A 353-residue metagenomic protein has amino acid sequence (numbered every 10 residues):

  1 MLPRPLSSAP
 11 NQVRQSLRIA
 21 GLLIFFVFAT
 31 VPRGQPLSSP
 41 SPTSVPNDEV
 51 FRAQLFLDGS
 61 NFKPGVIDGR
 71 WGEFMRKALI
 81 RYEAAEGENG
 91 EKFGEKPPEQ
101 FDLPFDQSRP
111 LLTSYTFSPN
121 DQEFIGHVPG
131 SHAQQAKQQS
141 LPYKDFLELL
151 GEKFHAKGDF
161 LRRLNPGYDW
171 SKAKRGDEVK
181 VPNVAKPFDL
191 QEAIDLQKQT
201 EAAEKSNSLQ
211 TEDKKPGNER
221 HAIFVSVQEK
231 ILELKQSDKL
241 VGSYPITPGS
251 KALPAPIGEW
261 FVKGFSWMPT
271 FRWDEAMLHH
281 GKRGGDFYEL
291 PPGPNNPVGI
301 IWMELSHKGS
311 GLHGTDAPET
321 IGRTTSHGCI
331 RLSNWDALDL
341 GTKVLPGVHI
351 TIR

Functional and structural regions predicted by a protein language model:
M1-Q15: N-terminal secretory signal peptides that target proteins for export/translocation
A20-A29: Bacterial N-terminal signal peptides
T43-K77, P119-H155: Primarily a LysM-type cell-wall glycan-binding module
D58-F62, I80-E88, E152-D169, V184 (+4 more regions): Sec-exported extracytoplasmic/periplasmic mature domains
E73-F124, F160-K198: Extracellular LysM carbohydrate-binding repeats and other cell-envelope/extracellular binding modules
A136-S243: Secretory/export targeting leaders with adjacent low-complexity proregions
Y168, H280-R353: Exported/periplasmic cell-wall-interacting domains
Q199-T315: Gly/Pro-biased beta-strand-loop elements
